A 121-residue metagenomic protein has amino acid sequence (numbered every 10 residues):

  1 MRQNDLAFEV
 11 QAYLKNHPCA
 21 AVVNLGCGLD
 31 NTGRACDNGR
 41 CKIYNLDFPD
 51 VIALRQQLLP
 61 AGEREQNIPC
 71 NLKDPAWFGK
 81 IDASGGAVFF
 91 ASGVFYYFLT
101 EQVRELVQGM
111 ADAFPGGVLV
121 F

Functional and structural regions predicted by a protein language model:
M1-N71: SAM cofactor-binding core of SAM-dependent methyltransferases, primarily the Rossmann-like beta-alpha-beta module
Q11, F78-G79, R104, Q108: Amphipathic, non-transmembrane alpha-helical secondary structure
H17-A21, S84-G86, P115: Short coil/turn segments at beta-strand junctions that form active-site/ligand-binding loops
N31, D74, Y96: Active-site micro-motifs of SAM-dependent methyltransferase domains
P75-G85: Short amphipathic alpha-helix with an adjacent loop that forms part of the alpha/beta core around
G86-V107: A short SAM/SAH-binding and catalytic strip from SAM-dependent methyltransferases
V88, V107-F121: Conserved beta-strand signature within the Rossmann-like core of class I S-adenosyl-L-methionine
